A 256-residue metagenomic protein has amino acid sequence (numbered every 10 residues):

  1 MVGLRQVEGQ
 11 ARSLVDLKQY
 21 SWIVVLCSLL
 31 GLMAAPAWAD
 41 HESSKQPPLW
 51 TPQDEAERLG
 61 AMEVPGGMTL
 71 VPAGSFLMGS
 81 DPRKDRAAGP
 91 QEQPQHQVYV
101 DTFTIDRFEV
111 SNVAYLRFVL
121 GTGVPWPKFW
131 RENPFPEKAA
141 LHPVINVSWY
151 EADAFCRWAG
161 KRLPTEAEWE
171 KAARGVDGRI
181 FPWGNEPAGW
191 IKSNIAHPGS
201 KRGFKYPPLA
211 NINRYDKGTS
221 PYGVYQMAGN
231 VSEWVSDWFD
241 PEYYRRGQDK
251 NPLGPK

Functional and structural regions predicted by a protein language model:
V7-V24: Bacterial N-terminal signal peptides that target proteins for export
V24-M33: Bacterial N-terminal signal peptides
A35-W38: Sec/Tat signal peptide C-region and signal peptidase I cleavage site
D40-M62: N-terminal pre-domain segments of enzymes
W50-E57, Q95, P208-Y215: Short glycine/threonine/proline-enriched tight-turn/helix- or strand-capping micro-motif at secondary-structure
G60-F129, V147-Y150, A228-G229: A short glycine-rich, aromatic-capped structural motif
V71, L77, D81-P82, A87 (+2 more regions): Functional-site microenvironments in short loops/helix caps that host divalent-cation chemistry
